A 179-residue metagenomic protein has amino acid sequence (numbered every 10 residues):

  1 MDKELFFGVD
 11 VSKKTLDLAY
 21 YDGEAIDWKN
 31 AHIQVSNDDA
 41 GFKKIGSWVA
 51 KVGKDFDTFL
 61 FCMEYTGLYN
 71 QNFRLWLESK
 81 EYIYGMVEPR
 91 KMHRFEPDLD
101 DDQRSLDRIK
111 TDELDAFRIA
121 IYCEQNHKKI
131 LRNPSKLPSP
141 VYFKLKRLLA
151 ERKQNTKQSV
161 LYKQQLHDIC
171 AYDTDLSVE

Functional and structural regions predicted by a protein language model:
M1-E179: Phosphate- and other anionic-substrate recognition elements at nucleic-acid/protein interfaces
